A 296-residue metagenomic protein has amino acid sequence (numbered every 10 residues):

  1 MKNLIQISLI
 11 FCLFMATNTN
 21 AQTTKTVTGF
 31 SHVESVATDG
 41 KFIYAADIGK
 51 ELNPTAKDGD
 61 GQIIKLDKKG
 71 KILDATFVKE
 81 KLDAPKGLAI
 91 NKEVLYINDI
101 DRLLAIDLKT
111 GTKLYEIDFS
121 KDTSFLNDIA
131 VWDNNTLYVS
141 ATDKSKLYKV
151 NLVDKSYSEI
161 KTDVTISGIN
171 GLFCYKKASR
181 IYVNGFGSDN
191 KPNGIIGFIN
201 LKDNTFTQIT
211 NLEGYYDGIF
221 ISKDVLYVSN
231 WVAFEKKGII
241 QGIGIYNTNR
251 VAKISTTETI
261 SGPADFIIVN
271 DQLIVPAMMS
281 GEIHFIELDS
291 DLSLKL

Functional and structural regions predicted by a protein language model:
M1-T24: Bacterial Sec-dependent N-terminal signal peptides
Q22-V27, K71-V78, T112-F119, S156-T162 (+2 more regions): A short beta-strand motif characteristic of beta-propeller blades
F30-G40, I48, K79-E93, S120-L137 (+5 more regions): Beta-rich, blade/repeat-based domains predominating in secreted/periplasmic proteins but also intracellular
A45-D58, L95-D101, L137-K144, I181-K191 (+2 more regions): Conserved beta-strand positions in repeat-built beta-propeller and related beta-rich domains
T55, G59-I64, R102-L104, K146-K149 (+3 more regions): A short loop-to-beta-strand structural motif that recurs across blades of beta-propeller domains
L66-G70, D107-T112, N151-K155, N200-N204 (+2 more regions): Short loop/turn segments that connect beta-strands within beta-propeller blades
R102-V150: Hydrophobic alpha-helical segments and helix pairs
A264-L296: Blade-level signature of beta-propeller repeat domains, shared across WD40, Kelch, NHL, RCC1 and BNR/Asp-box propellers
